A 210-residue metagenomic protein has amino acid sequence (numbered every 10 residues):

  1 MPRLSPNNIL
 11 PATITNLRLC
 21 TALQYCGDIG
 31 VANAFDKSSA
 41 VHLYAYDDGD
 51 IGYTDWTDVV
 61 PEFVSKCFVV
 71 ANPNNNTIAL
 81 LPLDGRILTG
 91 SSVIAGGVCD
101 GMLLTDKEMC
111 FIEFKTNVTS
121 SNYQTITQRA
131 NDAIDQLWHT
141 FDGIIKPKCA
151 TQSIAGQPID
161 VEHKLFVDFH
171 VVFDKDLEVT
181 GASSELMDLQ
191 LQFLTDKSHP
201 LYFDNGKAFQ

Functional and structural regions predicted by a protein language model:
M1-I94: Basic, amphipathic N-terminal segments that precede the first structured/catalytic domain
A71, D160-V161, L191-D196: Short, conserved catalytic or adaptor-binding loops enriched in Gly and charged residues
L88-G90, N117-S121, D176-G181: Short acidic, S/G/P-rich loop/turn micro-motifs used as interaction or catalytic elements
L88-V93, V98-D100, T151-I159: Catalytic micro-motifs at enzyme active sites that drive phosphoryl/nucleotidyl and oxygen chemistry
I94-L103, R129, A133: Catalytic centers of nucleases
G101-L103, E108-T119: Conserved catalytic cores of phosphodiester-cleaving nucleases, focusing on short active-site segments
Q124-V172: Catalytic cores of nucleic-acid endonucleases
H170-Q210: Short, low-complexity, polybasic intrinsically disordered segments
